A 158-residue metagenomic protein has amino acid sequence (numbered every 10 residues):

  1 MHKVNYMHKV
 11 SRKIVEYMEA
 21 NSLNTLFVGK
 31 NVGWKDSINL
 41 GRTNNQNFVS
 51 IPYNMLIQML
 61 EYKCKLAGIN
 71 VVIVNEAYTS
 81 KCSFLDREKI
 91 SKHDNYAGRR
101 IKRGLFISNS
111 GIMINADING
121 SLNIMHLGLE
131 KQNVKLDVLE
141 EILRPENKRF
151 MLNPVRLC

Functional and structural regions predicted by a protein language model:
M1-C158: Positively charged, helix-rich recognition surfaces that bind polyanionic ligands
